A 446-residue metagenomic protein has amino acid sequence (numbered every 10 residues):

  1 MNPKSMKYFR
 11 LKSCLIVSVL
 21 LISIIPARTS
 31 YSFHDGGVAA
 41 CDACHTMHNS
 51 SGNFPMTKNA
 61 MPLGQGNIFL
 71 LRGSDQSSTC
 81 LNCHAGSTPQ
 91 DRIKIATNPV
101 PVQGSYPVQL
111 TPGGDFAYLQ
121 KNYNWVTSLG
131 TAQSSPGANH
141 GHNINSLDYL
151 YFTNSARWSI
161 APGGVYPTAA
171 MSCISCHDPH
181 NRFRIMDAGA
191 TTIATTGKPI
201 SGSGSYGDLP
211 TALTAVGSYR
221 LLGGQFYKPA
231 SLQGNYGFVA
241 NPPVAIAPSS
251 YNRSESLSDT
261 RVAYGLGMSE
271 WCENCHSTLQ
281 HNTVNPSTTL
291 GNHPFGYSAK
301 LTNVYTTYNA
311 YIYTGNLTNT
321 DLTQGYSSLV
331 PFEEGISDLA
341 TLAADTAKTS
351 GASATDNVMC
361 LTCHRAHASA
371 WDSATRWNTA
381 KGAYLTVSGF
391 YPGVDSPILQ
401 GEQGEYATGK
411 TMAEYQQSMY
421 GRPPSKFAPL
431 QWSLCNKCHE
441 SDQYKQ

Functional and structural regions predicted by a protein language model:
M1-L11: N-terminal secretory signal peptides that target proteins for export/translocation
N2-K4, T29-S32: Generic start-of-chain signal for non-secretory N-termini
P3-S5, L21, C41: Helix-centric, low-specificity signal for extended rod-like, repetitive segments
K12-L20: Sec-dependent N-terminal signal peptides
L21-S30: C-terminal segment of classical bacterial N-terminal signal peptides
Y31-Q446: A motif-centric signal for short, conserved binding hotspots located in accessible loops or intrinsically disordered
